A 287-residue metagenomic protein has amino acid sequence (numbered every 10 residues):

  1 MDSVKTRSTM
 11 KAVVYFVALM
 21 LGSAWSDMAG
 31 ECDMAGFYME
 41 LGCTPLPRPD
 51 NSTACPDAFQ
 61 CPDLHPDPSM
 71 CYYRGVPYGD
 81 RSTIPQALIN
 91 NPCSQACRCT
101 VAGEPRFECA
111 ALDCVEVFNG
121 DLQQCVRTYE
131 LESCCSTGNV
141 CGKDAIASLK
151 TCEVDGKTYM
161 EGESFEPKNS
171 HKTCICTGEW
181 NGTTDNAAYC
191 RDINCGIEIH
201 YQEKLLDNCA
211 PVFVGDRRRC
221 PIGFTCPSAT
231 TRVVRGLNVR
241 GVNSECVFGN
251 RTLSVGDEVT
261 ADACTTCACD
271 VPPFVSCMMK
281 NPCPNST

Functional and structural regions predicted by a protein language model:
D2-T287: Extracellular secretome segments
